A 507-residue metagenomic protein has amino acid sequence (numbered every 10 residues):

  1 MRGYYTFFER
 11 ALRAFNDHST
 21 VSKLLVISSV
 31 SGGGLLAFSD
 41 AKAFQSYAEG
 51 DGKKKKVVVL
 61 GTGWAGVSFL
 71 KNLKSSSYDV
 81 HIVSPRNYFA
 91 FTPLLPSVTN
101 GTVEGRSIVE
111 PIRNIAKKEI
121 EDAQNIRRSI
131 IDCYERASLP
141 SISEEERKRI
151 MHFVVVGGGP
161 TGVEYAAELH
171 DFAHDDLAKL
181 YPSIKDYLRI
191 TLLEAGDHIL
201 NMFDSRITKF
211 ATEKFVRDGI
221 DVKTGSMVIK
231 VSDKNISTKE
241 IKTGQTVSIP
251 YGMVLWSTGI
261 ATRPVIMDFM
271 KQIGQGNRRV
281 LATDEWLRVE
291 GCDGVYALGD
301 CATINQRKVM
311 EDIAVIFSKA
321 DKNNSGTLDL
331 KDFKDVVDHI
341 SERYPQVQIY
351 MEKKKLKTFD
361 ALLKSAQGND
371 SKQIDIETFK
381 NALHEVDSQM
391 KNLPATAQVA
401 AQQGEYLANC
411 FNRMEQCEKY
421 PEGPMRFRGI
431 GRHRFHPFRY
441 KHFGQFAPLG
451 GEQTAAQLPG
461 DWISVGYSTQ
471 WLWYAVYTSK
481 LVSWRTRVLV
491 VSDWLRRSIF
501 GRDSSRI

Functional and structural regions predicted by a protein language model:
R2-S28, A37-S46, A320-K380, E385 (+2 more regions): C-terminal, flexible cofactor-proximal segment of oxidoreductases
F8-L60, N114-V156, F172, L177-S183 (+2 more regions): FAD-binding core/adjacent interface of flavoenzyme oxidoreductases
K23, I27, S31, Y47-A116 (+3 more regions): Beta1-alpha1 glycine-rich phosphate/pyrophosphate-binding loop at the start of Rossmann-like nucleotide-binding domains
Y78, I82-G105, K117-E145, N305-K308 (+1 more regions): Glycine-rich active-site loop/strand segments that organize a redox cofactor
L95-G101, K117, R206-I207, M270-K271 (+2 more regions): Short glycine-enriched, charge-decorated loop/helix-capping segments at active-site entrances that position
K118, T224-N235: A conserved short coil-to-beta-strand element within the FAD-binding core of flavoproteins
D122-I142, P250-N412: FAD-site-proximal beta/loop scaffold in flavoenzymes
R147-K223, L330, L393-H436: Rossmann-like dinucleotide-binding core of oxidoreductases
